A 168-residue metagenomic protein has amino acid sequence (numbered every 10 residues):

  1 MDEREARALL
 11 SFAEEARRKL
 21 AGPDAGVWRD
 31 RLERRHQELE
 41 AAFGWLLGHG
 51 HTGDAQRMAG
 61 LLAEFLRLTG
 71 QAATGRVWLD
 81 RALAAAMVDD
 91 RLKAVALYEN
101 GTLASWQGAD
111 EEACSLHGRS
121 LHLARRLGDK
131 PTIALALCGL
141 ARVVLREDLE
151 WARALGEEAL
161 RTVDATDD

Functional and structural regions predicted by a protein language model:
M1-R4, A8-F12, K19, P23: Short secondary-structure boundary elements
D2, A6, G26-N100: Short, well-ordered secondary-structure microsegments that present a prominent hydrophobic/aromatic side chain
E5, L39-A42, G75, L79-A82 (+6 more regions): Tetratricopeptide repeat
A8-S11, A41, G48, L61 (+5 more regions): The canonical alpha-helical register within tetratricopeptide repeats
K19, Q56-T69, L92-A109, H122 (+2 more regions): Tandem amphipathic alpha-helical repeat scaffolds
W28, R35, G48, L68 (+4 more regions): Alpha-helix C-terminal capping/termination sites
L46, L66, A86, S120 (+3 more regions): Eukaryotic all-alpha helical interaction scaffolds
